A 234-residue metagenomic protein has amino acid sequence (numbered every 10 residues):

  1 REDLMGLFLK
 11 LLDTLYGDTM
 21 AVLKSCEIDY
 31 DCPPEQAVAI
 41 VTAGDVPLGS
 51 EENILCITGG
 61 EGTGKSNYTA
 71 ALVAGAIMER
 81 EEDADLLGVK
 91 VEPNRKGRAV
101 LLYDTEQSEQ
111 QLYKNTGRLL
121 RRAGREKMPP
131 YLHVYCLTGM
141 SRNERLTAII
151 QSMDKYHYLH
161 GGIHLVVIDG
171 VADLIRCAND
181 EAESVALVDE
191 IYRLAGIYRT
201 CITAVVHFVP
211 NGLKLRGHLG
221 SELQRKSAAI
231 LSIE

Functional and structural regions predicted by a protein language model:
R1-E2: N-terminal accessory nucleic-acid engagement/regulatory domains that precede and modulate ATP-driven motor cores
L7-L119, E126: The Walker A/P-loop phosphate-binding site
V46, K155-H157, L194, S221: A general structural signal for stabilizing positions within well-ordered secondary structure
E52, R98, H160-G162, Y198 (+1 more regions): Structured loop/turn residues at beta-strand edges in well-structured enzyme cores
C56, G62-N67, L165, A182-E234: Phosphate-binding/switch region of NTP-binding enzymes
T63, N94-A182: Conserved inter-motif catalytic segment of the P-loop NTP-binding fold
A70, A74, M78, L146-H157 (+2 more regions): Amphipathic, non-transmembrane alpha-helical secondary structure
G75-E79, L119-R122, L174-C177, L194-I197 (+2 more regions): Conserved, well-folded catalytic cores of nucleic-acid-processing and energy-transducing macromolecular machines
